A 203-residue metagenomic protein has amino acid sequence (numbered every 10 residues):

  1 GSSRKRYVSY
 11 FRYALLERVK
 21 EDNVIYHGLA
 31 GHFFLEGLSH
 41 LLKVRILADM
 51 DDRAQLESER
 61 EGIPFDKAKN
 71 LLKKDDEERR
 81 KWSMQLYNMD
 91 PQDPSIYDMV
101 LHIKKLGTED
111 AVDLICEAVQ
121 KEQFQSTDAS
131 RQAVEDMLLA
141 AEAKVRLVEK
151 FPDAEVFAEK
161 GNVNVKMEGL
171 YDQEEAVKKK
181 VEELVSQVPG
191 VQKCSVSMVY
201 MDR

Functional and structural regions predicted by a protein language model:
G1-N23, I63-P64: ATP-dependent small-molecule kinase phosphotransfer cores that center on conserved nucleotide phosphate-binding segments
G37-E59, A68, L72: Conserved phosphate-donor/acceptor-positioning beta-strand/loop module used by diverse small-molecule
F65-T108, M137-L139, K144-L147, D153: Small-molecule kinase domains that catalyze NTP-dependent phosphoryl transfer to phosphate-bearing small molecules
K105-L106, L170-E174: Helix N-cap motif at beta-to-alpha junctions
C116-M137: N-terminal presequence-like segments and adjacent domain-start helices
S130-A141, S195-R203: Short proline/glycine- and acidic-rich turn/helix-capping motifs at secondary-structure junctions
A143, D172-S195: Short, non-transmembrane amphipathic alpha-helical segments
V148-D172, M198: Short edge beta-strands and adjacent turn/loop segments
